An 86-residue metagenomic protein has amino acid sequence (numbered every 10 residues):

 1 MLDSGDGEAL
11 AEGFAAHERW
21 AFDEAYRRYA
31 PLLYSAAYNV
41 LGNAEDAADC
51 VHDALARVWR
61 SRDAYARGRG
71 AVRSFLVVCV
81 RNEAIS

Functional and structural regions predicted by a protein language model:
M1-L32: N-terminal module of bacterial RNA polymerase sigma factors
G5-A9, W20, E45, D63 (+1 more regions): Generic alpha-helical secondary structure signal
A15-A16, N39-N43, D53-V72: Sigma70-family region 2
L33, A37, R62, L76-I85: Hydrophobic-face residues of short alpha-helical interaction/recognition segments
